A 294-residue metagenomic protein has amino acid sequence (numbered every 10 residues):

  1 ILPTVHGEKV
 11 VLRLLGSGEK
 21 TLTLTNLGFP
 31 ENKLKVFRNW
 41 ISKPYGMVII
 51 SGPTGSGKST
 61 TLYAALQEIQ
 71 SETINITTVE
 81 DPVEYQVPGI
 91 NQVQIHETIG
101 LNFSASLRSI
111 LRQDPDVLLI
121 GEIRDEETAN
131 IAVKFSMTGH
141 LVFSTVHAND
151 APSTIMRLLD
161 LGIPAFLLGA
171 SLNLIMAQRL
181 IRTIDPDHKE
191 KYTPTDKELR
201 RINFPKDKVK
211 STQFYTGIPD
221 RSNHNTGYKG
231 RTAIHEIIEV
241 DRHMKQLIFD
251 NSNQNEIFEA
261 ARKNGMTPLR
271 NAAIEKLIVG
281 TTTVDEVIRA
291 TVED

Functional and structural regions predicted by a protein language model:
I1-D294: Short, flexible helix-loop junctions that flank or precede catalytic/ligand sites
